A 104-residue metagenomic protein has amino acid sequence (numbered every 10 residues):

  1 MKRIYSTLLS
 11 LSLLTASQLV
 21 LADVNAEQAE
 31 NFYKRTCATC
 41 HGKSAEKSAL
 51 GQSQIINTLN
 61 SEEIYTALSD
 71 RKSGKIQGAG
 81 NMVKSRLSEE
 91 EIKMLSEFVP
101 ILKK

Functional and structural regions predicted by a protein language model:
M1-L8: Bacterial N-terminal signal peptides that target proteins for export
A16-S17: N-terminal signal peptide c-region/cleavage motif recognized by signal peptidases
V20-A22, A26: Boundary at the C-terminal end of the N-terminal hydrophobic targeting segment
A26, E30, G42-S73: Gly/Gly-Pro-rich "capping" loops immediately C-terminal to redox-active cysteine motifs in periplasmic/lumenal
A26, E30-K34, I76-Q77, K103-K104: Short sequence/structural segments immediately N-terminal
K34-K43, L95: The canonical Cys-X-X-Cys-His
S48-I56, D70-K103: Axial heme c-ligation environment in periplasmic c-type cytochrome domains
